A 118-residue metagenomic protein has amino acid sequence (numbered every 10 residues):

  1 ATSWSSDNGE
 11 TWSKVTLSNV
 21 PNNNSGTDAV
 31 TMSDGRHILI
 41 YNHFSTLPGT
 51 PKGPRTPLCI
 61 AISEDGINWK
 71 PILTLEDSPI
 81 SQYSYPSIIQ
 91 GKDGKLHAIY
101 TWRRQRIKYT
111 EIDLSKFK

Functional and structural regions predicted by a protein language model:
A1-K118: Asp-box/BNR beta-propeller blade signature and adjacent active/binding-site loops in extracellular glycan-interacting
